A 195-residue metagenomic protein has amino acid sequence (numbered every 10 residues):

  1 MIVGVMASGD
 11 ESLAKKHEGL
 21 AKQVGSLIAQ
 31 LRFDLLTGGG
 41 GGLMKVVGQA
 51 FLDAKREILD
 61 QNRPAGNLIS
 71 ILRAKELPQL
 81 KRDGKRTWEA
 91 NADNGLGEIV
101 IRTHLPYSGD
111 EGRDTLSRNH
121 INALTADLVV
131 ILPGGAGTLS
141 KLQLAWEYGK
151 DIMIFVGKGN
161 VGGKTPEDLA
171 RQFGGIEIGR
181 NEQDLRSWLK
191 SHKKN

Functional and structural regions predicted by a protein language model:
M1-K16, V24-L31: Generic N-terminal amphipathic, Lys/Arg-enriched alpha-helix
I2, D34, N67-L68, D151: Residues at the starts of beta-strands that form the adenosine-phosphate
L20-L31, G41-L144, Y148, V156 (+1 more regions): Acidic/glycine-enriched connector segments
R32-L35, G174-G175: Short active-site oxyanion
I99-H104, Q172-W188: Short acidic-hydrophobic, aromatic-tinged amphipathic segments that line or gate anion-handling sites
I152-I178: Nucleotide-sugar donor-binding patch of glycosyltransferase catalytic domains
L189-N195: Short, hydrophobic alpha-helical segments
